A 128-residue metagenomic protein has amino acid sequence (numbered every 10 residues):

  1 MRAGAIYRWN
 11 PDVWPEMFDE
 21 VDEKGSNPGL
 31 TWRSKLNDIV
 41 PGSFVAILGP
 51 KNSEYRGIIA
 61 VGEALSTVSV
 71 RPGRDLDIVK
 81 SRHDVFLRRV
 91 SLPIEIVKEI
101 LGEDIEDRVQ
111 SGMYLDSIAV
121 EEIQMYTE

Functional and structural regions predicted by a protein language model:
M1-R8, D19, S26-S34, S69-E128: Contiguous surface segments at macromolecular interaction interfaces
R2-G4, P41-V45, I58-I59: Short, surface-exposed beta-edge/turn micro-motifs
R8-N10, L48: Structured loops at beta-to-helix junctions and adjacent beta-edge loops in soluble globular domains
V13-F18: Short N-terminal binding/cap micro-motifs at the start of the first secondary-structure element
T31, I39, E63: Catalytic cores of transferase enzymes with a strong primary signal for eukaryotic protein kinases
L36-P50: Short coil-to-beta transition motif at edge beta-strands of beta-rich domains
S53: Short, conserved beta-strand/beta-arch hydrophobic-aromatic motifs that form part of recognition grooves or interface
R56-V68: Short beta-strand-centered aromatic/proline hotspots
